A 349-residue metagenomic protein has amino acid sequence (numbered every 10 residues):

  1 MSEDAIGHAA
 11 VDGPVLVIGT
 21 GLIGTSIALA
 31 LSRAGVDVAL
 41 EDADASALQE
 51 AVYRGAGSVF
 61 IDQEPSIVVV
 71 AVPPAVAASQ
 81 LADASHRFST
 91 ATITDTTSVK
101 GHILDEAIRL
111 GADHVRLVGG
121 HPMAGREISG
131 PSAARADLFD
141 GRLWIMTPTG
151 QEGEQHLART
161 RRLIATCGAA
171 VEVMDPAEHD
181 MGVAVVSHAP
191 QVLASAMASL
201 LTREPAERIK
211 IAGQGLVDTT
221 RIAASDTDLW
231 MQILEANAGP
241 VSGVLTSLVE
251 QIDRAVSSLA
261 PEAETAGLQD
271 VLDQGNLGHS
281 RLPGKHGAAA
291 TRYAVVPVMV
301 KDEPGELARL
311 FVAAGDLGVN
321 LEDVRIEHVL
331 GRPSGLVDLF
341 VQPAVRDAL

Functional and structural regions predicted by a protein language model:
S2-V59, I67: NAD(P)+-binding Rossmann beta1-loop-alpha1 motif at the extreme N-terminus of oxidoreductases
I18, E41, V70, T94 (+1 more regions): The conserved SAM/SAH-binding core of class I Rossmann-like methyltransferase domains, concentrating on the hydrophobic
A43-D44, T97, E327: Residues in the short beta-alpha loop(s) of Rossmann-like NAD(P)-binding domains
V59-S98: Rossmann-like NAD(P)-binding element
A82-P131: Rossmann-like NAD(P)(H) cofactor-binding subdomain of soluble oxidoreductases
L138-A224: Internal alpha-helical scaffold of NAD(P)-dependent oxidoreductase catalytic cores
P205-N276, V295: Interdomain hinge/lid region at the active-site interface of Rossmann-like NAD(P)-dependent oxidoreductases
G278-L349: A conserved regulatory-domain signal marking ACT and ACT-like small-molecule sensing domains and adjacent regulatory
